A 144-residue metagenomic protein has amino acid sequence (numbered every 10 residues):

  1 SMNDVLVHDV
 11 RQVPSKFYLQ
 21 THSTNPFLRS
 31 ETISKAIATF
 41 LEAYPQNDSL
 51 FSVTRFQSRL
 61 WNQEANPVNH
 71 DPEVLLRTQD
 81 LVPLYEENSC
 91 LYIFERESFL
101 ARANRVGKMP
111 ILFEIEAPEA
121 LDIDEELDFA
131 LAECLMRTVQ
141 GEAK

Functional and structural regions predicted by a protein language model:
S1-H8, P26-E116: Conserved core of the sugar-phosphate nucleotidyltransferase
Y18-L19: Short aromatic/hydrophobic "clamp" motif used to bind/position activated sugar donors
H22-S23: Glycine-rich Rossmann NAD(P)(H)-binding loop
F113-E114, P118-K144: Hydrophobic helical membrane-anchoring modules
